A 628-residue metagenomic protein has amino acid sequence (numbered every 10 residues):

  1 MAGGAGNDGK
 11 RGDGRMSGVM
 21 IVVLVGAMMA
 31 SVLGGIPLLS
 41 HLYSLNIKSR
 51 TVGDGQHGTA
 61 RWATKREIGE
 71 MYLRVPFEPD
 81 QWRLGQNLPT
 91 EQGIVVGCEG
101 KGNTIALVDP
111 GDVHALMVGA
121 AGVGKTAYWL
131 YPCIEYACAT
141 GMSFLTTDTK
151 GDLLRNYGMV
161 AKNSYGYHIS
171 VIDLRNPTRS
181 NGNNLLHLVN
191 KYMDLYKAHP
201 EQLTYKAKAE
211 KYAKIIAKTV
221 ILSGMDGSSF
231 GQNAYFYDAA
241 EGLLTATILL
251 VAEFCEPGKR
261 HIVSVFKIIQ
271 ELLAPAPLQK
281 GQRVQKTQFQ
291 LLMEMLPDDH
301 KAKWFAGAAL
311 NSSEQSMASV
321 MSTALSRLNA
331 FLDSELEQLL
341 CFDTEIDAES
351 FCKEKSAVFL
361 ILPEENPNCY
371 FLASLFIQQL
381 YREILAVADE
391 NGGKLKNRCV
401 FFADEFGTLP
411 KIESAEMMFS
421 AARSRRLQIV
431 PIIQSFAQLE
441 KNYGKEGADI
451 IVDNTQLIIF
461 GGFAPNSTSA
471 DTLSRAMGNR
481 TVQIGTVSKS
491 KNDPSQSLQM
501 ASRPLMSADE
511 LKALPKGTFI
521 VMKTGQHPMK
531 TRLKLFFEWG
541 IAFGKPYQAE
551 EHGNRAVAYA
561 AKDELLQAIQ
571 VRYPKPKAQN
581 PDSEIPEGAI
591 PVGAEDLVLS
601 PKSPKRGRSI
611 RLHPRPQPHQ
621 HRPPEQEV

Functional and structural regions predicted by a protein language model:
M1-V123, A127-E135, T140, T178 (+2 more regions): Basic- and hydrophobic-enriched, low-structure N-terminal and domain-boundary segments that flank ATP-binding catalytic
A2-G6, S17-G18, S469-A476, Q526: Short intrinsically disordered, low-complexity coil segments enriched in acidic
M28, A63, I68, Y72 (+11 more regions): N-terminal functional modules and adjacent low-complexity/disordered segments of proteins
G69-M71, F371, F406, A464: A short glycine-/small-residue-rich loop at the edge of a beta-strand within enzyme catalytic domains
V95-G102, A106-L427, N442-K445, D509-K530 (+3 more regions): P-loop NTPase motor domains
L174, F463, L533: Active-site donor-binding loop signature of nucleotide-sugar glycosyltransferases
F419-I520: Conserved ATP-driven motor cores of ASCE-family P-loop NTPases powering translocation/secretion/packaging/pilus
